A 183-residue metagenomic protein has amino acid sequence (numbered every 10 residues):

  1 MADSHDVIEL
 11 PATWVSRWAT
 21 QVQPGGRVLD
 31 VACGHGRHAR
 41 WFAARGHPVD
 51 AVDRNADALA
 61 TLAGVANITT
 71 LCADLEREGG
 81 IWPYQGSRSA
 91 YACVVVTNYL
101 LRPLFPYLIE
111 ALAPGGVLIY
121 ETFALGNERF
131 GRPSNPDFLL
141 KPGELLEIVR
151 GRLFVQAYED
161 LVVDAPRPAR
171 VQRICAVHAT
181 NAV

Functional and structural regions predicted by a protein language model:
M1-Q23: S-adenosyl-L-methionine
G26-G34: Conserved class I S-adenosyl-L-methionine
G36-R77: Class I SAM-dependent methyltransferase SAM/SAH-binding core
I81-C93: A short acidic, Gly/Pro-enriched loop at the edge of an enzyme's catalytic core that lines a small-molecule cofactor
L100-L112: A short, conserved alpha-helix within the catalytic core of class I
G116-G126: Conserved beta-strand signature within the Rossmann-like core of class I S-adenosyl-L-methionine
D137-R152: Short alpha-helix
V163-V183: Core SAM-dependent methyltransferase catalytic element
